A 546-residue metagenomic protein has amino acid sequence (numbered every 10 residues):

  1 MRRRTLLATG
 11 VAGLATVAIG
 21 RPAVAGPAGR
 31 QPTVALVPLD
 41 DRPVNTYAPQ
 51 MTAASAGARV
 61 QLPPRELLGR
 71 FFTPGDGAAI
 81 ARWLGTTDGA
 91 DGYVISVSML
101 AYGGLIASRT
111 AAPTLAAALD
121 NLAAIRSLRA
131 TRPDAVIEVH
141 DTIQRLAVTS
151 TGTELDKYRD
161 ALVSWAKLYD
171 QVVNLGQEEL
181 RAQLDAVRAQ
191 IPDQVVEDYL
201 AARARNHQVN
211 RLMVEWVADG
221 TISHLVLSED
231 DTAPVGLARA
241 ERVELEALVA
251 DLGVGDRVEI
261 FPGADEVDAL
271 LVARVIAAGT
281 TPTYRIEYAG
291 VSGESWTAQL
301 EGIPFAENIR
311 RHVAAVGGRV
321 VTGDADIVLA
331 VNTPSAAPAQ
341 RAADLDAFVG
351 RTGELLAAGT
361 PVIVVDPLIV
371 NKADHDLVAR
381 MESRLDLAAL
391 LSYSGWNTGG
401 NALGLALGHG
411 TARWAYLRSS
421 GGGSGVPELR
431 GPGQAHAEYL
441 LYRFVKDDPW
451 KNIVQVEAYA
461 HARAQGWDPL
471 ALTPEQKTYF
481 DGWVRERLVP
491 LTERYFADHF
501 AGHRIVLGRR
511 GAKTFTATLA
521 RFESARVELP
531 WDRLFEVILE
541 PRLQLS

Functional and structural regions predicted by a protein language model:
T5-A25: N-terminal export signals
G29-S546: An N-terminal assembly and electron-transfer interface module characteristic of large anaerobic redox and radical
